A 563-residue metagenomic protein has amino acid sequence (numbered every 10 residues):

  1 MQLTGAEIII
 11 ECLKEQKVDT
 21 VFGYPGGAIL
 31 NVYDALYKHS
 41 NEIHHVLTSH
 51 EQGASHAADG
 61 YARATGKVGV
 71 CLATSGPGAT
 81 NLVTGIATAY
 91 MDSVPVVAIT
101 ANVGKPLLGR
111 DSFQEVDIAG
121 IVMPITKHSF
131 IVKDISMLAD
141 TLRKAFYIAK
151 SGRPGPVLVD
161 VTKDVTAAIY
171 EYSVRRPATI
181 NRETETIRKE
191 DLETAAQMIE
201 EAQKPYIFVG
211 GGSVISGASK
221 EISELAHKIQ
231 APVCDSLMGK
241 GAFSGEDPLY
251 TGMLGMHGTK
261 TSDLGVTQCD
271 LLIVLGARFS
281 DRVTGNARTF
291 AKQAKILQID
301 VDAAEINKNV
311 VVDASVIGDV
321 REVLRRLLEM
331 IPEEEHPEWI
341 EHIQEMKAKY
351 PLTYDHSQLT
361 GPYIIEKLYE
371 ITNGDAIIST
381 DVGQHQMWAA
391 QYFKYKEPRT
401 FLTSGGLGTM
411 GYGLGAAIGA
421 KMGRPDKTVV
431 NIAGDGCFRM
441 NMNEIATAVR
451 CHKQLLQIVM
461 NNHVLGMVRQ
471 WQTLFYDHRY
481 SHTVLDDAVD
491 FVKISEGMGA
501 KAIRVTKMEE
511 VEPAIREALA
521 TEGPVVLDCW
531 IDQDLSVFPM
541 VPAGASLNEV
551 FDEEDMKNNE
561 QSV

Functional and structural regions predicted by a protein language model:
M1-I331, K367, I371-G374, Q454-Q457 (+3 more regions): N-terminal alpha/beta PP-like core and its mobile active-site loop of ThDP/TPP-dependent enzymes
A6-I10, K14, D19, V32-Y37 (+1 more regions): Active-site diphosphate/adenylate-binding microenvironment
I10, I86, L142, A416-A417 (+2 more regions): Generic hydrophobic/aromatic pocket-lining and core-packing "Φ" positions
Y24-G26, H45-H56, C71-G78, K133-D134 (+8 more regions): Active-site nucleophile and cofactor-binding loops and adjacent substrate-binding regions of central metabolic enzymes
Q114, R450-M540: Thiamine diphosphate
Q197, Q293-Q384, M508, E512 (+2 more regions): Phosphate/pyrophosphate-binding active-site segments
I296, L368, T380, G419 (+6 more regions): Hydrophobic, well-ordered secondary-structure elements that form the walls of internal hydrophobic environments
Y412, A416-Q454, M460: Catalytic phosphate/nucleotide-handling subdomain of diverse soluble enzymes
